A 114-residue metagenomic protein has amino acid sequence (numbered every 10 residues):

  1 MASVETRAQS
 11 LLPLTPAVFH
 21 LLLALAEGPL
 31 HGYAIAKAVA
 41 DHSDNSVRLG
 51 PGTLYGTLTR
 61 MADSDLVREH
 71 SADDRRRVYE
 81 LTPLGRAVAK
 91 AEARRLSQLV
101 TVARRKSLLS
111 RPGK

Functional and structural regions predicted by a protein language model:
A2-E5, A87-K114: Amphipathic alpha-helical dimerization/coiled-coil segments that flank or bridge DNA-binding/regulatory modules
S3-A8, A62-D65: Short amphipathic beta-strand starts and helix->beta connectors
Q9-T53, D73: N-terminal helix-turn-helix DNA-binding core of bacterial DNA-binding proteins
L54-M61: Basic amphipathic alpha-helical segments that dock to polyanions
A62-D73, E80: Beta-hairpin "wing" of winged helix-turn-helix
D74-E92: Basic, amphipathic "hinge/linker" alpha-helix immediately C-terminal to the N-terminal HTH DNA-binding motif
